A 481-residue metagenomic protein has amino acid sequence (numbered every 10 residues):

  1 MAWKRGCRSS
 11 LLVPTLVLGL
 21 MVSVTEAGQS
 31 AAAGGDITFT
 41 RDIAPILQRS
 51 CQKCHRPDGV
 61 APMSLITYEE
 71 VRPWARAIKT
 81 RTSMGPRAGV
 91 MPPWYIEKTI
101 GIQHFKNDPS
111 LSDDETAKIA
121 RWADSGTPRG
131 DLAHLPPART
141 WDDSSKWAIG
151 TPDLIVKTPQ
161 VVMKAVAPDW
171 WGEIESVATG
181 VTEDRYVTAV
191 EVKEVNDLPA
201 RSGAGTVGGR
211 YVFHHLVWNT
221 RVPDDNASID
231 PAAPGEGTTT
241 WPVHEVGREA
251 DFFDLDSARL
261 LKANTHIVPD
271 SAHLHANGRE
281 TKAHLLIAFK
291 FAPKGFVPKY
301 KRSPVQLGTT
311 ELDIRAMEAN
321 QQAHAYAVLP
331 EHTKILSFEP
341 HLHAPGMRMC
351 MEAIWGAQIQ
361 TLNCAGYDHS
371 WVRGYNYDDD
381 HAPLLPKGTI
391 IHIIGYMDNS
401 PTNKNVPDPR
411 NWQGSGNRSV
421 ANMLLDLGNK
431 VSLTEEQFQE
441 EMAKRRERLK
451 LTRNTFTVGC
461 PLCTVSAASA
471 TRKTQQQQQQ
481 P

Functional and structural regions predicted by a protein language model:
M1-C7: N-terminal secretory signal peptides that target proteins for export/translocation
S10, C54, Y367, C463-S466: General secretory precursor processing signal
S10-S23: Bacterial N-terminal signal peptides
E26-R185, A189-K193, N264-D270: Aromatic- and Gly/Pro-enriched helix-to-coil junctions and flexible linker segments
P45-Q48, L216, N454-T457: Processing junctions and N-termini across compartments
A120-K146, T158, V162, T434-Q475 (+1 more regions): Activation corresponds to long, low-complexity, non-globular regions
D142-V431, R445, L449, T457-L462: His-enriched metal-coordination microenvironments in redox/metal-binding proteins
